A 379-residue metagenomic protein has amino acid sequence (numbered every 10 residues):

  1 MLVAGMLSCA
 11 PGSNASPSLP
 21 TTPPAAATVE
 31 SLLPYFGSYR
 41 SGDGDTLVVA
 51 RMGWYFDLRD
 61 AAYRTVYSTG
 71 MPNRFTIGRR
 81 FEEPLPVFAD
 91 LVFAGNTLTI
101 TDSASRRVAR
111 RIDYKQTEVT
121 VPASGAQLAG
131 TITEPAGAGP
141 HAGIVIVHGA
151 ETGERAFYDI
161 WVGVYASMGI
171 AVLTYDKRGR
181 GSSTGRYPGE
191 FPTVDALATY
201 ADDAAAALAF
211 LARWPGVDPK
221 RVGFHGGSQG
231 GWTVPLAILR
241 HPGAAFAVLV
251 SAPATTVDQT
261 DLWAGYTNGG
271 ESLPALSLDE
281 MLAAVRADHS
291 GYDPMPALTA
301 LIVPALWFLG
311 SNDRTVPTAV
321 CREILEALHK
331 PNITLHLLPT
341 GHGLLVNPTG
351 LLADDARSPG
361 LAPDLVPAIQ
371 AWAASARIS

Functional and structural regions predicted by a protein language model:
D102-G137: N-terminal cap/lid segment of alpha/beta-hydrolase-fold proteins
P140-G149: Short beta-strand element of the alpha/beta-hydrolase
E151-G163, K177: The serine-hydrolase catalytic nucleophile loop
A166-G185: Conserved alpha/beta-hydrolase
T184, R240-A283: Hydrolase active-site cap/lid region
T193-P215: Alpha/beta-hydrolase active-site loop
L301, W307-L309, D313: Short beta-strand/loop motif that positions the catalytic acidic residue of the alpha/beta-hydrolase fold
V303, V316-A327: Short alpha-helix in the alpha/beta-hydrolase fold that links the catalytic acid
